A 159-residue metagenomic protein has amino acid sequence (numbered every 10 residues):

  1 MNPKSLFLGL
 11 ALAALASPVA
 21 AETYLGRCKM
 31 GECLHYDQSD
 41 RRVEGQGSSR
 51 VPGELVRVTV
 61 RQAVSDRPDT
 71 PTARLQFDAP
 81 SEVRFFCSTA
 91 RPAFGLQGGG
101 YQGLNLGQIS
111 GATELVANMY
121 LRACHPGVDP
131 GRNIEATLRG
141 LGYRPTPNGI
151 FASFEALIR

Functional and structural regions predicted by a protein language model:
M1-F7: Bacterial N-terminal signal peptides that target proteins for export
G9-A14: Bacterial N-terminal signal peptides
A16-P18: N-terminal signal peptide c-region/cleavage motif recognized by signal peptidases
A21-R159: N-terminal secretory-pathway/extracellular module detecting exported/lumenal segments and adjacent signal-anchor/first
